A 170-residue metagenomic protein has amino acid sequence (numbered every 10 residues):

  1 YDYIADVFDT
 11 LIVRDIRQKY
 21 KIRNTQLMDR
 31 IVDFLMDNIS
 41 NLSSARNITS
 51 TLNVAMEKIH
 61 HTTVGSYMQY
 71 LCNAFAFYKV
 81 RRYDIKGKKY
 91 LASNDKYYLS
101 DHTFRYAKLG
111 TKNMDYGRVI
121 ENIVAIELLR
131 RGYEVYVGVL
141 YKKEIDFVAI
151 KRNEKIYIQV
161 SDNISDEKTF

Functional and structural regions predicted by a protein language model:
D2-K155: Accessory nucleic acid-recognition modules appended to NTPase machines
K143, K168-F170: A short, acidic, amphipathic alpha-helical segment used as a generic capping/interface helix at domain edges
E154, V160-K168: Short beta-strand-loop-alpha-helix junction that forms the active-site gateway of nucleic-acid-processing nucleases
